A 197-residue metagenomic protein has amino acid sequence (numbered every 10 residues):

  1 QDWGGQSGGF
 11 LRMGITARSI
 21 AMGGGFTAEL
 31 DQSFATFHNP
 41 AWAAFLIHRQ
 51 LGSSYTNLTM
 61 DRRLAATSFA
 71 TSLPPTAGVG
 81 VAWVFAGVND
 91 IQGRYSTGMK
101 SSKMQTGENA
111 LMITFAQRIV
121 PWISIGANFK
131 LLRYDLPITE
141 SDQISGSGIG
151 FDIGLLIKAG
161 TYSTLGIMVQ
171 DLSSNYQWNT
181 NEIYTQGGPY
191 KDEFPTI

Functional and structural regions predicted by a protein language model:
Q1-G23, T27-E29, H48-Q50, T56 (+1 more regions): Outer-membrane beta-barrel porins/channels
F34-F45: N-terminal periplasmic accessory domains that precede and gate Gram-negative outer-membrane beta-barrel machines
